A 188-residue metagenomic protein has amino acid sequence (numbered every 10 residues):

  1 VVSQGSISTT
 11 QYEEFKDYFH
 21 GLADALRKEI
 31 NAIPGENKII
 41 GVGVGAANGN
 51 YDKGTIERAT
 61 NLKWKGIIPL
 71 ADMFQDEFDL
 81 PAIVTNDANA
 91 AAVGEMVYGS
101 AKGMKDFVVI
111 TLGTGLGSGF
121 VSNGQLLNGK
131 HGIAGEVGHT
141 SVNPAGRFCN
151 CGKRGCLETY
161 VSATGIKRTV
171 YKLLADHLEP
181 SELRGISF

Functional and structural regions predicted by a protein language model:
V1-V2, V109-N123: Gly/Thr-rich phosphate-binding beta-strand-loop-beta motif of the actin/hexokinase/Hsp70
V2-Q4, E57: A structural motif specific to WD40 beta-propellers
Q11-A23, N37-V42, N48-D106: Glycine-rich phosphate-binding loop and adjoining helix at the ATP-binding site of ATP-dependent phosphoryl-transfer
I39-G43, F107-T111, G117, N150: Short glycine-aspartate micro-motif
G94-E95, G119-N123, L127-G129, S141-N143: Short beta-strand-to-turn element immediately C-terminal to the catalytic PLP-Schiff-base lysine in fold type I
V137-F148: Immediate flanking context of iron-sulfur cluster ligation sites
C149-C151, C156: Short cysteine clusters
E158-F188: A mobile "lid/hinge" subdomain adjacent to the ATP/sugar-phosphate binding pocket shared across diverse ATP-dependent
